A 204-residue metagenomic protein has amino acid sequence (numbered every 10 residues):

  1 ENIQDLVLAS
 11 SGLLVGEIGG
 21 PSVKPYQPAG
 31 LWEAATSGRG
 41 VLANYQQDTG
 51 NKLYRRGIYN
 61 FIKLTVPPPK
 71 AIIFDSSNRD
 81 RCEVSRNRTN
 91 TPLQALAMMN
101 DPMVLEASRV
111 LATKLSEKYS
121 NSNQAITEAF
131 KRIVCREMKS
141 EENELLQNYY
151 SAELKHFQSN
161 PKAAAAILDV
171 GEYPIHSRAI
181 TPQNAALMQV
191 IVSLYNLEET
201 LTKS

Functional and structural regions predicted by a protein language model:
E1-E128, A166, Y173-S204: An acidic, gly/pro-interrupted, aromatic-rich
S120, K155-Q158: N-terminal maturation segment of proteins
E144-K155: Amphipathic alpha-helical segments that form the core helices of the histone-fold
Q158-D169: A glycine-biased, small/acidic residue-tolerant capping/turn segment at secondary-structure junctions
